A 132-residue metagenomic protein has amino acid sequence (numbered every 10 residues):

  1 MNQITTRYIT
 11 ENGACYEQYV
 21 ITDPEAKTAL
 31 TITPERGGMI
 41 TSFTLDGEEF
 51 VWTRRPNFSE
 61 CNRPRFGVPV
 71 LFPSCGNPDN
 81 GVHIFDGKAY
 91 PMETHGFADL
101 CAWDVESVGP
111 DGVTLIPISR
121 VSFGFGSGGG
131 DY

Functional and structural regions predicted by a protein language model:
M1-Y132: Surface-exposed acidic/polar loop and edge beta-strand patches at domain peripheries
